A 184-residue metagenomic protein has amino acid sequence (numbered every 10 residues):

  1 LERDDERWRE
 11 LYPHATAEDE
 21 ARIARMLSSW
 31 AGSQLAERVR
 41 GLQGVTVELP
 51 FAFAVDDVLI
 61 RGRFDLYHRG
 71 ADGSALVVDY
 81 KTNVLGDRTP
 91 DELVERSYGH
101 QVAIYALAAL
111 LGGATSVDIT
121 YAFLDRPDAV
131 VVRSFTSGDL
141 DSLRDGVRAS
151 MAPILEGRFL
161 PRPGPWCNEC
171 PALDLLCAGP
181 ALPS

Functional and structural regions predicted by a protein language model:
L1-D4, H14-A15, E37-R38, L111-V117 (+1 more regions): Surface-exposed helix-capping loop/turn segments at secondary-structure junctions
L1-P50, A54: A non-catalytic, helix-rich entry segment at domain boundaries
L11, M26-S33, A108, G112 (+3 more regions): Generic, well-ordered alpha-helical scaffold segments in large soluble proteins
Q43-L49, I60-F64, P163: Short beta-strand or tight-loop elements that sit immediately N-terminal to catalytic metal-binding acidic residues
D56-D145: Mg2+/Mn2+-dependent nuclease catalytic core
L124, S137-A172: Polybasic (Lys/Arg-rich)
L173-L176, P180: Cys/His-rich metal-chelating microdomains
P183-S184: Acidic, low-complexity intrinsically disordered tails
